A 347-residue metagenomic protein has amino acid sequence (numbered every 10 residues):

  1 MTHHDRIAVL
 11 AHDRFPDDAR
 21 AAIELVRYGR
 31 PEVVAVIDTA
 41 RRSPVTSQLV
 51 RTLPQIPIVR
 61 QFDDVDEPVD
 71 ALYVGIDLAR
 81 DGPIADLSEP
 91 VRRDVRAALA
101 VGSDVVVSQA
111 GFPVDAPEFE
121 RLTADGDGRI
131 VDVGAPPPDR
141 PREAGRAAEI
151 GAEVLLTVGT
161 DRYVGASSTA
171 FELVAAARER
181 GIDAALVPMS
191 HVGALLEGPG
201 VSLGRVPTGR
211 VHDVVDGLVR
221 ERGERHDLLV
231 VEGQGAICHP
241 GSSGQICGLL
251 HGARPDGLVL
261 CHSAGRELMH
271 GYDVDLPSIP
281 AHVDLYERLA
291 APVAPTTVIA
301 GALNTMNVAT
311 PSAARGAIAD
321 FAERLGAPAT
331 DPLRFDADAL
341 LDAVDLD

Functional and structural regions predicted by a protein language model:
M1-R6, H12-D13, D18-A19, E24-R27 (+7 more regions): ATP-dependent carboxylate-amine ligase catalytic core
A8-L10, L72-G75, L156, L228-V230 (+1 more regions): Structural motif
R51-Q55, R121-G128, A147-G151, V201-V206 (+2 more regions): Short, hinge-like loop/turn segments at secondary-structure boundaries
I58-P117: Phosphate-bearing ligand-interacting subdomains that bind or position ATP/ADP/UDP/GDP/NAD(P) or nucleotide-linked
D94-V154: Extreme N-terminal, non-catalytic leader segments that precede Walker-type/kinase nucleotide-binding cores
V106-G111, L156-V164, V201-V206: Flexible, glycine/proline-enriched loop segments at strand-loop-helix junctions that form or flank small-ligand binding
V107, F112-R121, V133-P137, H212-E221 (+2 more regions): Conserved catalytic-core segment of NTP-binding enzymes
D139-A184: Walker A (P-loop) phosphate-binding motif
